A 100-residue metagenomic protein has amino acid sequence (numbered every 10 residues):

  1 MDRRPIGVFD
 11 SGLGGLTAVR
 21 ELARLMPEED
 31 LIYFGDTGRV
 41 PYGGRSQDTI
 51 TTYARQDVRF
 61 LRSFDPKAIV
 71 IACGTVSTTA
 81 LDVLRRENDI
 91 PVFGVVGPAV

Functional and structural regions predicted by a protein language model:
M1-V100: Non-catalytic structural scaffold of enzyme domains
